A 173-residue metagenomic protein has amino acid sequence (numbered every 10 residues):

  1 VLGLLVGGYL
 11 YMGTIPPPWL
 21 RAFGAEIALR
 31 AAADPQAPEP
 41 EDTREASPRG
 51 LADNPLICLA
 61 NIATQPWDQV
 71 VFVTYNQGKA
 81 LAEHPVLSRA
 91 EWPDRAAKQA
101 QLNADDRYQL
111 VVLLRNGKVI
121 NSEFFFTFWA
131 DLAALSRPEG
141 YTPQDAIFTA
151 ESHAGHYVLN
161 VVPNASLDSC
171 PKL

Functional and structural regions predicted by a protein language model:
G3-E83: N-terminal export/targeting and maturation segments
L4, R115-N116, V161, S169: Generic detector of low-complexity/intrinsically disordered segments and short hydrophobic N-terminal stretches
G7-Y9, D106, E139, G155: Intrinsically disordered, low-complexity segments enriched in small/polar residues
L10, P18-A25, L29, A90 (+3 more regions): Polar/charged alpha-helical tracts
L10-M12, N76, P93, T142 (+2 more regions): Compositionally biased, intrinsically disordered low-complexity regions enriched in proline and serine
G13-P16, Q101, G140: Short, flexible coil/linker elements and helix-boundary hinge sites characteristic of intrinsically disordered
G50-W129: Mature extracytoplasmic domains of secretory-pathway proteins
W129-L173: C-terminal partner/receptor-binding element of secreted or periplasmic proteins
